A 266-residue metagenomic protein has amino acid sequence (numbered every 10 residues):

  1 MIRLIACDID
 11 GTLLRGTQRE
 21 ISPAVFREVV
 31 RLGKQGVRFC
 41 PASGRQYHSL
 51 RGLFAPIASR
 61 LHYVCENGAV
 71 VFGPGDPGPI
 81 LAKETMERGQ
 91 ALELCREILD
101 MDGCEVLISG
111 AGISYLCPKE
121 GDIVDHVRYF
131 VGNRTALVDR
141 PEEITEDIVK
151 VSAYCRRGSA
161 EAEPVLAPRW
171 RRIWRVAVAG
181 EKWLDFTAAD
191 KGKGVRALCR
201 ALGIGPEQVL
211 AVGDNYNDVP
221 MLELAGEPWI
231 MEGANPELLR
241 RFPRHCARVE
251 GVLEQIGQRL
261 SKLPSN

Functional and structural regions predicted by a protein language model:
I2, G36, R60, I148-V149 (+2 more regions): Short, well-ordered alpha-helix to beta-strand connector turns
R3-Q18, L222: Asp-based phosphoryl-transfer active-site loop
T12, N217, P236: Conserved Rossmann-like nucleotide-cofactor binding loop
E20-I123: Active-site phosphate-binding/coordination module
C40, V64, L210-V212, W229 (+1 more regions): Hydrophobic/aromatic beta-strand patches that form the interior of the parallel beta-sheet core in alpha/beta enzyme
F54-P56, G73-P74, P164, M221-E223 (+1 more regions): Short loop/helix-cap segments at secondary-structure boundaries that form the rim of catalytic
E97, M101-V212, Y216-P220, L224 (+1 more regions): Conserved acidic, metal-coordinating active-site core of Asp-based, Mg2+-dependent phosphoryl-transfer enzymes
L224, P228-N266: Asp-based, Mg2+/Mn2+-dependent phosphohydrolase catalytic module
